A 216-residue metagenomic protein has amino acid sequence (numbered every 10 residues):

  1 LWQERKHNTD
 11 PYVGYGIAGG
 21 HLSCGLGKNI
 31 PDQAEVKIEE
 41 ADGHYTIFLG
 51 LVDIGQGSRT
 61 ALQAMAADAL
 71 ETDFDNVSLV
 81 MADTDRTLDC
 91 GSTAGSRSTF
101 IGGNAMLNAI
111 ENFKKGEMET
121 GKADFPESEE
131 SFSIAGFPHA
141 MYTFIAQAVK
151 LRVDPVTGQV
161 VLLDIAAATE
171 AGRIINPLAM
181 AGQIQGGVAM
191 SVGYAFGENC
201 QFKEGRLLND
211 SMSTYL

Functional and structural regions predicted by a protein language model:
L1-L216: Cofactor-binding beta-sheet edge motifs in enzyme active sites
